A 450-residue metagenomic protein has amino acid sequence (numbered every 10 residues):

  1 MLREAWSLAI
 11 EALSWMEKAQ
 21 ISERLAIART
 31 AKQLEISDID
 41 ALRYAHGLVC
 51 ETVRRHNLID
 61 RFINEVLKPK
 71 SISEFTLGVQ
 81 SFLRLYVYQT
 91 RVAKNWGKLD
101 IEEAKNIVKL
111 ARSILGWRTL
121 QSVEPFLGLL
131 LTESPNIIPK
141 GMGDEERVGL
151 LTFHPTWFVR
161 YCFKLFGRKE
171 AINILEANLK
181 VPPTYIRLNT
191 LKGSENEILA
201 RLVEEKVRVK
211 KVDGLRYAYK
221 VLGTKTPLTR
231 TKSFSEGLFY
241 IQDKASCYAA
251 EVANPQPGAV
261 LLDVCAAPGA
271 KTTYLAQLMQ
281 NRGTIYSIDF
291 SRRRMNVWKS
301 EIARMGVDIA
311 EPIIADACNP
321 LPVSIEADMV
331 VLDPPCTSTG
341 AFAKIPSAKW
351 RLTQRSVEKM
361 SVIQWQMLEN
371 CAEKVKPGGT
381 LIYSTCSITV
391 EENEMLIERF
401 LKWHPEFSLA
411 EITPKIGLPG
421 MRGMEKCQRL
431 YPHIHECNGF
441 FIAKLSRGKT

Functional and structural regions predicted by a protein language model:
M1-T450: S-adenosylmethionine
